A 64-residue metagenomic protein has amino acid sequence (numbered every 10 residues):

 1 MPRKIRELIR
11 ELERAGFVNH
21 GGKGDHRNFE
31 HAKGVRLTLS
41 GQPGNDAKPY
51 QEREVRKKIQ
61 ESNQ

Functional and structural regions predicted by a protein language model:
M1-G21, H31-Q64: Basic nucleic-acid-binding interfaces
H26-E30: Minor-groove-contacting beta-hairpin "wing" of winged helix-turn-helix DNA-binding domains
